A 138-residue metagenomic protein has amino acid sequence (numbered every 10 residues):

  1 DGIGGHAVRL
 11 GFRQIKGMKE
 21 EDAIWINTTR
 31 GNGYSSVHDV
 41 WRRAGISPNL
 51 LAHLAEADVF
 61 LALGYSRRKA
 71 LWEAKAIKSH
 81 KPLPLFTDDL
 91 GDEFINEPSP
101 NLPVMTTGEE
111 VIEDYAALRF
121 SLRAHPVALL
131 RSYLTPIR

Functional and structural regions predicted by a protein language model:
D1-R138: Sliding clamp-binding short linear motifs that recruit DNA-associated proteins to replication/repair hubs
